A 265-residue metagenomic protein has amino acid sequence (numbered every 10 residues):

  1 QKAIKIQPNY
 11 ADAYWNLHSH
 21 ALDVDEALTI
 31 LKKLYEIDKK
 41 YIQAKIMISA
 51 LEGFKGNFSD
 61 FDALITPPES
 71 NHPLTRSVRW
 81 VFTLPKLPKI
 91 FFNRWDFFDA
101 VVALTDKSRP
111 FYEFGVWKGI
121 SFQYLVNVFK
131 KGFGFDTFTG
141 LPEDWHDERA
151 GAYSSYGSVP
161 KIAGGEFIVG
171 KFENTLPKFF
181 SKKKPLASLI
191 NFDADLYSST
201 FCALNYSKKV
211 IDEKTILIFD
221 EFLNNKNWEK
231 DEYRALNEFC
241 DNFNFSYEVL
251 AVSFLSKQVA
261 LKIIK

Functional and structural regions predicted by a protein language model:
Q1-K2, A21-I30, N57-D60: Structural signature of tandem alpha-helical TPR/SEL1-like repeats, specifically the intra-repeat loop/turn
K2-A3, K33-L34, P68: Canonical positions in the second alpha-helix
Y10, K40-Q43: Residue-level recognition of tetratricopeptide repeat
G53-S108: Class I SAM-dependent methyltransferase Rossmann-like catalytic core, especially the SAM/SAH-binding loop
K107-K265: S-adenosylmethionine/decaboxylated-SAM
